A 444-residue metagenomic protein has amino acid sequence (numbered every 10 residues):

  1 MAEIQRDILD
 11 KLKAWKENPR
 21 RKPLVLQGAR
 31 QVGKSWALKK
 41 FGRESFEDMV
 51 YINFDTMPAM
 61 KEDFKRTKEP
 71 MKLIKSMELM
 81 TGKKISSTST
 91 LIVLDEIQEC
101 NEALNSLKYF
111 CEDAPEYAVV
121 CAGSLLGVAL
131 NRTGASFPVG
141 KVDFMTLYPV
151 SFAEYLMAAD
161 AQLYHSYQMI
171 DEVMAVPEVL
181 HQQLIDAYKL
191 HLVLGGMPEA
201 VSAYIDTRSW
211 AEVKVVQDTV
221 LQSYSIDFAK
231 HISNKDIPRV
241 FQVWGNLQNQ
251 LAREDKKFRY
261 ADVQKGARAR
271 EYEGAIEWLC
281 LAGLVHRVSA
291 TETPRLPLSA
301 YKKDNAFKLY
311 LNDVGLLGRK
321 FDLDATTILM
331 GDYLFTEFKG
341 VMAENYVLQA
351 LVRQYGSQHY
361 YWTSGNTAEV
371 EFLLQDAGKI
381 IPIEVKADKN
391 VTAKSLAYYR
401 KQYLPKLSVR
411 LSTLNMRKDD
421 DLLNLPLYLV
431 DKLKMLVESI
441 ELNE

Functional and structural regions predicted by a protein language model:
M1-W15: N-terminal pre-Walker A segment at the start of P-loop NTPase domains
L26: Hydrophobic anchor at the beta1->P-loop junction of P-loop NTPases
K34: Conserved lysine of the Walker
A37, F41: Hydrophobic positions on the alpha1 helix immediately C-terminal to the Walker A/P-loop
T56-T88: Short glycine-rich substrate-engagement loop in P-loop NTPases that contacts/grips substrate
V93, A118-S124, T146: Structural recognition of the conserved hydrophobic beta-strand(s) that form the central parallel beta-sheet of P-loop
R132-A252: Interdomain motor-coupling "hinge/lid" segment immediately C-terminal to the ATP-binding subdomain of NTP-driven enzymes
S202-L373: Accessory nucleic acid-recognition modules appended to NTPase machines
